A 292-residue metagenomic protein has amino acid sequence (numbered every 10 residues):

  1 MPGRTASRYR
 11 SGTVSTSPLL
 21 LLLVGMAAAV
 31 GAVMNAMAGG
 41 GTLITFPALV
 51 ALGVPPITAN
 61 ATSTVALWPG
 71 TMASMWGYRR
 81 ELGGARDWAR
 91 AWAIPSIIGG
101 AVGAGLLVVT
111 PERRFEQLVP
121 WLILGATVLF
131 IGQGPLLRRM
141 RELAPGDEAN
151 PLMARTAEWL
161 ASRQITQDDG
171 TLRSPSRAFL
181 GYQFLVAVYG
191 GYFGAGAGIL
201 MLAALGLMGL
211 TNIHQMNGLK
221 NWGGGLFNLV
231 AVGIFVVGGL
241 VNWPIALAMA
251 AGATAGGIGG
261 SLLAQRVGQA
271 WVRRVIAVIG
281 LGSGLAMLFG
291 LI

Functional and structural regions predicted by a protein language model:
Y9-I57, L143-N217: Selected transmembrane alpha-helices and immediately adjacent juxtamembrane segments of polytopic inner-membrane
G12-L21, V50-T58, V108-E116, V236-P244 (+1 more regions): Helix-coil boundary and interhelical linker segments in multi-pass alpha-helical membrane proteins
L19-A27, D87-P95, S174, A178-Y182 (+2 more regions): Alpha-helical transmembrane segments of integral membrane proteins
L21, T64, V119-I123, T127 (+3 more regions): Residues within membrane-spanning alpha-helices of integral membrane proteins, especially the hydrophobic core/packing
T62-W121, G125-A126, N228-W271: Selective hydrophobic functional segments
M72-G83, A104, W121-D169, G284-I292: Transmembrane helix exit motif
G103, L185-G191, A231-G239, I245-A246 (+1 more regions): Hydrophobic alpha-helical transmembrane segments in multi-pass integral membrane proteins
